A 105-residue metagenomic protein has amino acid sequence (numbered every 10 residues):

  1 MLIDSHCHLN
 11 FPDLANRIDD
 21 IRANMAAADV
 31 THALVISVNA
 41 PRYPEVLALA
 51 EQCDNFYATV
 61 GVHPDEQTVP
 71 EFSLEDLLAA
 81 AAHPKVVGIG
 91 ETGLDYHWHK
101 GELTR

Functional and structural regions predicted by a protein language model:
M1-R105: Mid-domain alpha/beta scaffold segments of enzyme catalytic cores
